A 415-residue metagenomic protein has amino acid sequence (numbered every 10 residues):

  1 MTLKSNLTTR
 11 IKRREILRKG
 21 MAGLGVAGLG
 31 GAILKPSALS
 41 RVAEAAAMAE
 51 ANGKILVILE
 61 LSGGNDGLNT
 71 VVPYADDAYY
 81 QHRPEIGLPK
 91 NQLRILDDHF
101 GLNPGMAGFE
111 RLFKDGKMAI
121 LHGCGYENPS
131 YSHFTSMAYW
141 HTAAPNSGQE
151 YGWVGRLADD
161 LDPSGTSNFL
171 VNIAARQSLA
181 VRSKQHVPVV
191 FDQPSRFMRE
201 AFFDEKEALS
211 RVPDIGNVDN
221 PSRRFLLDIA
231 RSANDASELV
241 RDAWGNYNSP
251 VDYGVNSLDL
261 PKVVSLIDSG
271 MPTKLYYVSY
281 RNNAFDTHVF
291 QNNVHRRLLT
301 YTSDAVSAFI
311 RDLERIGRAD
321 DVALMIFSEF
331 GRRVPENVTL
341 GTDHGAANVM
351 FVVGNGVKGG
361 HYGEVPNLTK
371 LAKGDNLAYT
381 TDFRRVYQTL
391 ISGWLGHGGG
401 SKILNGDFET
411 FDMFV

Functional and structural regions predicted by a protein language model:
T2-I316, P335, V349-V415: Feature for exported/extracytoplasmic and membrane-associated proteins, marking the mature portion
S132, V338-H344: Short glycine-biased active-site loop of nucleotidyltransferases that positions the nucleotide triphosphate and helps
R318-D320: Glycine-rich, charge-dense phosphate/pyrophosphate-binding loop(s) and the adjacent flexible "lid"/catalytic subdomain
A323-F330: Acidic/histidine-rich, metal-coordinating catalytic segments
